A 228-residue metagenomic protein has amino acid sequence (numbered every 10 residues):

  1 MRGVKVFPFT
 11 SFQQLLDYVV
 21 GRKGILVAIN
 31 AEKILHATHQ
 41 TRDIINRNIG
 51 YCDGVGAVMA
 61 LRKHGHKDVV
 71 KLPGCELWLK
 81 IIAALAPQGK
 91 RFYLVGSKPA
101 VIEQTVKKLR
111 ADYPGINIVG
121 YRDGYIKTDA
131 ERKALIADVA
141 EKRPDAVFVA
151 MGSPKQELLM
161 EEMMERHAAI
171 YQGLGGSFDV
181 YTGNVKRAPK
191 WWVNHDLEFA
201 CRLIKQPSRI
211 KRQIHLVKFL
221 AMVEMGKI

Functional and structural regions predicted by a protein language model:
M1-P73: N-terminal nucleotide/polyanion-binding subdomain common to many enzyme families
N30-K33, M151-Q156, S177: Short glycine-rich anion-binding loops that position phosphate/pyrophosphate groups of nucleotides and phosphorylated
A57-M59, K155, S177-T182: Short gly/pro/ser/thr-enriched loop/turn and capping motifs at secondary-structure boundaries
V58-D138, K142: Conserved beta-alpha
V58-K63, R187-I228: A transmembrane-helix-recognition feature enriched in membrane-embedded lipid enzymes and envelope glyco-/phospholipid
K90, H167-A169: A short helix->loop->beta-strand "cap" motif at the edges of active sites that frequently abuts
D123-K127, A169-K205: Short, flexible loop segments at boundaries between secondary-structure elements
V139, R143-S153: Proline-aspartate-enriched helix->loop->beta-strand connector
